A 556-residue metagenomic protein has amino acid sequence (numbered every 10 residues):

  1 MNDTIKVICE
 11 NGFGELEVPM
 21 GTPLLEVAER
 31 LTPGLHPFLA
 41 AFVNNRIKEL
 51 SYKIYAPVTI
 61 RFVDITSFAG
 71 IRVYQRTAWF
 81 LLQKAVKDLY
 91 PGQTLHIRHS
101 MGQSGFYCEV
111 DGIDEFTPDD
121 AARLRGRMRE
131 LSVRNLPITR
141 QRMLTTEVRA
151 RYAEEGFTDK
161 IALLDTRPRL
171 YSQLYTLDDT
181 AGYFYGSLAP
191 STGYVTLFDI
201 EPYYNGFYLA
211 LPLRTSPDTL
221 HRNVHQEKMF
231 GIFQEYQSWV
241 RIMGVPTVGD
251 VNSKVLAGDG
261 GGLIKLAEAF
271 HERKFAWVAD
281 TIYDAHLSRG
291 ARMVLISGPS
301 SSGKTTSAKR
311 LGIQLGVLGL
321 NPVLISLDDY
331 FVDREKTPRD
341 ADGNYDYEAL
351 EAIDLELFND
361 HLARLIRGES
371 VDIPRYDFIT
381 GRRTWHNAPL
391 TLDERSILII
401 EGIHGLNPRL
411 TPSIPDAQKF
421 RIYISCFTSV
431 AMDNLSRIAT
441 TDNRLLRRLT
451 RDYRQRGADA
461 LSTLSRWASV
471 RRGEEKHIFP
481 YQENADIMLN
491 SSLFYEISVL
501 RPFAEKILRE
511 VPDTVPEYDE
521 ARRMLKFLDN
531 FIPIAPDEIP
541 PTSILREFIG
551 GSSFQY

Functional and structural regions predicted by a protein language model:
G12-T22: Short, contiguous acidic and Ser/Thr-rich linear segments
Y52-Y55, T59-I71, A85, Q93-R273 (+2 more regions): Auxiliary tRNA-acceptor-end handling modules of aminoacyl-tRNA synthetases
H286, P412-Y556: Conserved NTP phosphate-binding and transfer environment spanning the P-loop NTPase/kinase superfamily
V294-I296: Hydrophobic anchor at the beta1->P-loop junction of P-loop NTPases
K304: Conserved lysine of the Walker
S307, L311: Hydrophobic positions on the alpha1 helix immediately C-terminal to the Walker A/P-loop
V317-E335: Short beta-strand-centered segment that lines the nucleotide-binding/catalytic pocket of NTP-utilizing
K336-I379: Conserved nucleotide-sensing/catalytic segment adjacent to the nucleotide-binding pocket in NTP-handling enzymes
